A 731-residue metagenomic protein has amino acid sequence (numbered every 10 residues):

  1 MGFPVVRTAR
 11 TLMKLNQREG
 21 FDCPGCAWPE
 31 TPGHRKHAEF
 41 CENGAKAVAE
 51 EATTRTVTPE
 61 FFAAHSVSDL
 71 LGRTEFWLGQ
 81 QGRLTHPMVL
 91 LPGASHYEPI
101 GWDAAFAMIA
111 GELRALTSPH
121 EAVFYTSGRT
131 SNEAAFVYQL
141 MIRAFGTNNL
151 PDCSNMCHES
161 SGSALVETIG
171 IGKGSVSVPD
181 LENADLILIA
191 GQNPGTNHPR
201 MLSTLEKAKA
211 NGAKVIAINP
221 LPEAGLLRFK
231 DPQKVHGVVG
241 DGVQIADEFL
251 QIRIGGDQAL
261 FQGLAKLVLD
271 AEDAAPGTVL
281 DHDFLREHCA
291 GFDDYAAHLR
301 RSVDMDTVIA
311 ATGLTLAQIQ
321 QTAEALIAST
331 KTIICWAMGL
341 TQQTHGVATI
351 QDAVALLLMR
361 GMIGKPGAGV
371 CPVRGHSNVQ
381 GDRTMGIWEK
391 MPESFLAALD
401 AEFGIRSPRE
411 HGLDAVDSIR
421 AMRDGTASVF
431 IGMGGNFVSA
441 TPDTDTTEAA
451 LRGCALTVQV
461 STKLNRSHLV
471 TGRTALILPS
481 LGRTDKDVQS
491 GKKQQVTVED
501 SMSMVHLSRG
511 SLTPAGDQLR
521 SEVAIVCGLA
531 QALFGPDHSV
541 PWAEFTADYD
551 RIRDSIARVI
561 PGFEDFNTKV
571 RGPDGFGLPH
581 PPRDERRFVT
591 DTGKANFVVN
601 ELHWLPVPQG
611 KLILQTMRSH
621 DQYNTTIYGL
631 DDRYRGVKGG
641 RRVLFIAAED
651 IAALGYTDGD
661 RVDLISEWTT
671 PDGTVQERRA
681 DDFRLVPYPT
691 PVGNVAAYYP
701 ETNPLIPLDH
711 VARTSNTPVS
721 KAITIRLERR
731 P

Functional and structural regions predicted by a protein language model:
M1-R10: Short Cys/His-rich Zn2+-coordinating modules
T11-Q17: Short, flexible, mixed-charge glycine/proline-rich loop motifs that serve as phosphate/nucleic-acid-contacting
G20-C26: Short cysteine-rich clusters marking metal-coordination/redox-active sites
A49-H96: Low-complexity, highly charged intrinsically disordered N-terminal segments that act as targeting/localization
R73, W77-L91, Q615-V643: Glycine-rich loop/turn
G82-S377, L399-R583, G639-T674, D681: Cofactor-pocket helix-loop regions in the catalytic cores of large enzyme subunits
E544-R633: Long, low-complexity segments enriched in small/aliphatic residues
A652-R713, V719: C-terminal structured "cap/appendage" subdomains that terminate the fold
